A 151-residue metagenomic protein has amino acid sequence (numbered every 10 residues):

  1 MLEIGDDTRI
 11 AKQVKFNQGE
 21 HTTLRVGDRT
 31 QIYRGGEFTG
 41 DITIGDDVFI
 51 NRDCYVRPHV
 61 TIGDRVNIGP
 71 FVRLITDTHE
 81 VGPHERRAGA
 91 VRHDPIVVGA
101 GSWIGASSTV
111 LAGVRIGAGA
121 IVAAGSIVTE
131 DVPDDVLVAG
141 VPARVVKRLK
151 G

Functional and structural regions predicted by a protein language model:
L2, R9-A112, V141-P142, L149-K150: Flexible, glycine/small-residue-enriched loop-and-beta-strand segment within the central core of proteins
P58, A106-A120, S126-E130: Beta-rich strand-turn-strand
N67, A120-I121: Short alpha-helix at the nucleotide-sugar/activated-sugar donor binding site of glycosyltransferases and closely
V122, G140: Conserved G/P- and acidic residue-centered "switch" motifs that form tight phosphate/ATP-binding loops in soluble
S126, P142-R144: A short, acidic, flexible beta-alpha connecting loop/helix-capping segment that sits on the rim of active
D134-V136, R144: Glycine-centered loop/turn positions within well-structured domains that cap or flank conserved ligand/cofactor-binding
